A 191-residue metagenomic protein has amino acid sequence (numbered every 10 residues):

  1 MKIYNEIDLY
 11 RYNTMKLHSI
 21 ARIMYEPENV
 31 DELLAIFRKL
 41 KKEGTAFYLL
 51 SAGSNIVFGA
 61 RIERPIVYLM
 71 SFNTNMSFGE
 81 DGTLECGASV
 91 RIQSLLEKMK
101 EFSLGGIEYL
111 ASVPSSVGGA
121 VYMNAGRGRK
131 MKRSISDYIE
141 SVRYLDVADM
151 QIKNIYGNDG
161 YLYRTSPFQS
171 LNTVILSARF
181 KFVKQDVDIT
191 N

Functional and structural regions predicted by a protein language model:
M1-L50: N-terminal, positively charged, Ser/Thr/Ala/Gly-biased leader segments that form transit/presequence-like amphipathic
I3-M24, I66, S71-A88, I189: Active-site-proximal helix-loop elements at catalytic-domain edges
Y4-N5, R11-T14, I56, L145-N191: Phosphate/pyrophosphate- and phosphate-bearing ligand-binding catalytic cores of soluble enzymes
Y10-H18, V57-G59, E108, P114 (+4 more regions): Generic, ordered loop/turn and secondary-structure boundary motif
T14, M24, I92-M99, A125-G126 (+1 more regions): N-terminal short leaders/motifs
H18, Y25-V30, V57-N75, Y122-G157 (+1 more regions): Structural signature of FAD isoalloxazine-binding scaffolds in flavoprotein oxidoreductases
V30-A35, K42-F47, S71-V121, K130: FAD-binding glycine-rich core of flavoenzymes that anchor FAD
